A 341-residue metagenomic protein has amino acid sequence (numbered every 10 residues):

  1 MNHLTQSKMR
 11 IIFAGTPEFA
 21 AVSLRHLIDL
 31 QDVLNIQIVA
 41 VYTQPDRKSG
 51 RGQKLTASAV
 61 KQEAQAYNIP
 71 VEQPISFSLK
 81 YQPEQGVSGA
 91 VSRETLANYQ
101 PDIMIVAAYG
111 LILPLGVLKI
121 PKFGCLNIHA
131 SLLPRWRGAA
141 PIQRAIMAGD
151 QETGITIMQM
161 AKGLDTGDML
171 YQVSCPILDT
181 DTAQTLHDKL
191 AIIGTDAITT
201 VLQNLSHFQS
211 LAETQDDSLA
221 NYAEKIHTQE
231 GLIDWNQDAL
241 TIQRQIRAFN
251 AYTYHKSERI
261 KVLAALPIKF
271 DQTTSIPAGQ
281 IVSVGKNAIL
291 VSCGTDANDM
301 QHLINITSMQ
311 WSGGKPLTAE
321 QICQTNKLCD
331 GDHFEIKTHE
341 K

Functional and structural regions predicted by a protein language model:
M1-F249, L303, W311-G313, C323 (+1 more regions): One-carbon transfer enzymes
Q237, Q243-K341: C-terminal active-site/capping subdomain that shapes the small-molecule cofactor and substrate pocket of enzyme
